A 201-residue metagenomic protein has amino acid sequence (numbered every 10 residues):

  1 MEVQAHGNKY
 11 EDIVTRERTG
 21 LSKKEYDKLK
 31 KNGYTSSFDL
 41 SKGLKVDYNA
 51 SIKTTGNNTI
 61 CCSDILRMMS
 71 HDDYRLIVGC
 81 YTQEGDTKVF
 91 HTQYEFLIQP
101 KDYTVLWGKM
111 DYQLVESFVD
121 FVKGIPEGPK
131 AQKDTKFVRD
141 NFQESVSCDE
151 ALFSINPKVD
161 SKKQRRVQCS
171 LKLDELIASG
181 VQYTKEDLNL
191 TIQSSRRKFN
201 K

Functional and structural regions predicted by a protein language model:
M1-K45, T54-K201: Nucleic-acid endonuclease domains
S51: Extended, Lys/Arg-enriched charged tracts that mediate electrostatic binding to polyanionic substrates
